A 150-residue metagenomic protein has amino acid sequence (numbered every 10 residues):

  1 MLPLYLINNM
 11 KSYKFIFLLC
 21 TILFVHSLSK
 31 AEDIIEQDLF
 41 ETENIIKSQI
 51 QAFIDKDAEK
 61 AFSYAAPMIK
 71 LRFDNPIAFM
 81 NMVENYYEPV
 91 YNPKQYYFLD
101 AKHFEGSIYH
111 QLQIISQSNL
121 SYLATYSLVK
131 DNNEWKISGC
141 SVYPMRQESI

Functional and structural regions predicted by a protein language model:
Y5-I16: Bacterial N-terminal signal peptides that target proteins for export
C20-L23: Repetitive helical segments and hydrophobic/amphipathic motifs
S29-A31: Repeat-mediated protein-protein interaction surfaces in helical alpha-solenoids
D33, F40-N44, S48, A58-G106: Short solvent-exposed beta->alpha transition segments
D100-I150: Exposed beta-sheet edge and beta->alpha loop/turn motif
